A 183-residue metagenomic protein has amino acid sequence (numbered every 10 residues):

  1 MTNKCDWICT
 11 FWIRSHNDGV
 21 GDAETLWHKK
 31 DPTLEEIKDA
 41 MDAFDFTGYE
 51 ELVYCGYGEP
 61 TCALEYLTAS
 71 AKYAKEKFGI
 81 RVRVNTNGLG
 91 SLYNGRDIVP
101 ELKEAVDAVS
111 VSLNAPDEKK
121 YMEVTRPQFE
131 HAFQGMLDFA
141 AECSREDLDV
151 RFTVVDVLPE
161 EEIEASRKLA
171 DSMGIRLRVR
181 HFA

Functional and structural regions predicted by a protein language model:
M1-T33: Canonical Radical SAM [4Fe-4S] cluster-binding loop centered on the CxxxCxxC motif and its immediate flanking residues
A23-K29, E123-E130: Short glycine-enriched, charge-decorated loop/helix-capping segments at active-site entrances that position
T25-D39, T61-E104, A115-P116, D156-I163: Canonical radical SAM enzyme core domain
T33-Y57: Short Fe-S-cluster ligation motifs
K38-D39, D45-T47, A132-A183: Auxiliary Fe-S-binding modules of radical SAM enzymes
E51-C55, R81-R83, A108-S110, D149-T153 (+1 more regions): Structural preference for beta-strand elements that scaffold enzyme active sites
K103-D117, R178-A183: Non-cysteine beta-strand/loop elements that form the S-adenosyl-L-methionine
